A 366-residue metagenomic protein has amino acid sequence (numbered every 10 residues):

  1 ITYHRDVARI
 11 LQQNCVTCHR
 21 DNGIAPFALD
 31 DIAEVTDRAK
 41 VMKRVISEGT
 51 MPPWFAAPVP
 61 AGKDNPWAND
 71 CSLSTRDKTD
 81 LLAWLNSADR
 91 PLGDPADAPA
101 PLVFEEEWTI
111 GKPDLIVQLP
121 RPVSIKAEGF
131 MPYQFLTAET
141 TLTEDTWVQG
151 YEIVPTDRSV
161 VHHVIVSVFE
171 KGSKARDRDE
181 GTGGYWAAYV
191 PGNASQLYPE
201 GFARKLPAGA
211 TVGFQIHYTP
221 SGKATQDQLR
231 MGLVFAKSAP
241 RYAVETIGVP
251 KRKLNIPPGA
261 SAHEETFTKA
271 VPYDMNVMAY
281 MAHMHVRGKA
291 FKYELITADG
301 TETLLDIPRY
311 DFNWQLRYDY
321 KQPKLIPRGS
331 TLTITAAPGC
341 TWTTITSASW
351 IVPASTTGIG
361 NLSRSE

Functional and structural regions predicted by a protein language model:
I1-A138, V154, G209-Q215, P220: Aromatic- and Gly/Pro-enriched helix-to-coil junctions and flexible linker segments
E107-S365: His-enriched metal-coordination microenvironments in redox/metal-binding proteins
